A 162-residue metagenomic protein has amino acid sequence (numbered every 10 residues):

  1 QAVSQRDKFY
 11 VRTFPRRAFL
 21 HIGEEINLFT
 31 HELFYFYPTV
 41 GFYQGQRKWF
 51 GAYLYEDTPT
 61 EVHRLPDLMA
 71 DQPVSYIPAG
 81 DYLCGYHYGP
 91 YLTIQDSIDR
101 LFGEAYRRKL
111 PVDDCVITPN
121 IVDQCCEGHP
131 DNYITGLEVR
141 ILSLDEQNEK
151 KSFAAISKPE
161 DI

Functional and structural regions predicted by a protein language model:
Q1-I162: A solvent-exposed interaction/effector surface
